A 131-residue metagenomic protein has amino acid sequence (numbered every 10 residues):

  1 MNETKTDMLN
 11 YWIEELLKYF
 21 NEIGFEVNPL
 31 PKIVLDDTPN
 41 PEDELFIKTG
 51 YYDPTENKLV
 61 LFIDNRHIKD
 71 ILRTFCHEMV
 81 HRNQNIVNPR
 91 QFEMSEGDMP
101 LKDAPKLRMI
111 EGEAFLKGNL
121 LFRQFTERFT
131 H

Functional and structural regions predicted by a protein language model:
N2-K58, L120, Q124: Auxiliary, metal-adjacent structural segments of Zn-dependent hydrolase domains
N2-T6, N65, A104: Active-site oxyanion-binding pockets that recognize sulfate/phosphate
E26, P89-R90, R128-F129: Short, polar/charged, Gly/Pro-enriched helix-capping and turn/loop motifs at alpha-helix termini and inter-helix linkers
K58-F75: Short pre-active-site segment immediately N-terminal to the catalytic Zn-binding motif
K69-R73, N85-L116: Post-HEXXH active-site segment of zinc metalloproteases
C76-Q84: Short active-site segment of divalent metal-dependent hydrolases/proteases that encodes the spacing between
R123-H131: Long, well-structured alpha-helical subdomains associated with metal-dependent extracellular/ecto-lumenal hydrolases
